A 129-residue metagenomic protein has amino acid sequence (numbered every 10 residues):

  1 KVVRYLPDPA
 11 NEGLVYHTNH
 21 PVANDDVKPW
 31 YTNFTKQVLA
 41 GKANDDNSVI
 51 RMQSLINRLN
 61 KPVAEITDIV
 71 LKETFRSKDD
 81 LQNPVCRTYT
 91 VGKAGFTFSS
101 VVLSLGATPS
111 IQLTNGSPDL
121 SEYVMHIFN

Functional and structural regions predicted by a protein language model:
K1-N129: C-terminus-biased signal that marks the final domain/tail of proteins
